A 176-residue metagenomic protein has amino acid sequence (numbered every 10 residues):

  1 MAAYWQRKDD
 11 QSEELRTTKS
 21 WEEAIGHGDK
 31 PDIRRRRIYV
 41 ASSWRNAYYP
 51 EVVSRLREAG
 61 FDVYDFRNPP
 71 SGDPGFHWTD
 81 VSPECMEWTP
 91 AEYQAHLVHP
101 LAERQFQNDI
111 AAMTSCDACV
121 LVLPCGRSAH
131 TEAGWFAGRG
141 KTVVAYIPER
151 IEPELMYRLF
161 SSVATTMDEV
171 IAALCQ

Functional and structural regions predicted by a protein language model:
A2-Q176: Conserved catalytic or regulatory cores that recognize and/or transform ribose-phosphate-containing ligands
